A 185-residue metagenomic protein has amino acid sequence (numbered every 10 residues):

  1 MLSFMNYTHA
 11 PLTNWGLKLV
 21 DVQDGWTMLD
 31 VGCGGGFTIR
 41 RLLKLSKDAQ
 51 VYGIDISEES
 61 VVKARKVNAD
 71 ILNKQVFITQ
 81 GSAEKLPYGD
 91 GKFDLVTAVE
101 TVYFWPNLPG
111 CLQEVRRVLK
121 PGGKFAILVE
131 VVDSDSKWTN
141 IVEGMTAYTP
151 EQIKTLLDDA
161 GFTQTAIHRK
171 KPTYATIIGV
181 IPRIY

Functional and structural regions predicted by a protein language model:
Y7-W26, R41: Conserved alpha-helix/loop element of class I SAM-dependent methyltransferases that forms part of the SAM/SAH-binding
G25-G34: Conserved class I S-adenosyl-L-methionine
G35-S46: Conserved SAM-binding loop of SAM-dependent methyltransferases across substrates and taxa, primarily the Class I
S57-E59: Conserved SAM/SAH-binding beta-strand->alpha-helix loop
E84-L95: A short acidic, Gly/Pro-enriched loop at the edge of an enzyme's catalytic core that lines a small-molecule cofactor
P109-P121: A short glycine-rich, Lys/Arg-flanked "PGG" loop and its adjoining helix->strand segment in the class I
G123-V129: Conserved beta-strand signature within the Rossmann-like core of class I S-adenosyl-L-methionine
R169-Y185: Core SAM-dependent methyltransferase catalytic element
